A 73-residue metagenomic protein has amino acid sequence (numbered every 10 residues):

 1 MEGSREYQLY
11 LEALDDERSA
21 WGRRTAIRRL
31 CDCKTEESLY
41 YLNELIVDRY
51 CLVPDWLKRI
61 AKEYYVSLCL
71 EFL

Functional and structural regions predicted by a protein language model:
M1-L14, T35-V47, L70-L73: Amphipathic alpha-helical scaffolding segments comprising HEAT/armadillo-like alpha-solenoid repeats
L9, T25, Y41, W56-I60: Alpha-solenoid helical repeat scaffolds
D16-E17, D32: Short helix-capping/hinge SLiMs at alpha-helix to coil transitions
S19-W21, E36, C51-D55, R59: Alpha-helix N-cap/helix-start positions at coil->helix boundaries
G22-L30: Boundary/linker elements of alpha-helical solenoid repeat scaffolds
D48-V53, Y65-C69: Short alpha-helical linear motifs
